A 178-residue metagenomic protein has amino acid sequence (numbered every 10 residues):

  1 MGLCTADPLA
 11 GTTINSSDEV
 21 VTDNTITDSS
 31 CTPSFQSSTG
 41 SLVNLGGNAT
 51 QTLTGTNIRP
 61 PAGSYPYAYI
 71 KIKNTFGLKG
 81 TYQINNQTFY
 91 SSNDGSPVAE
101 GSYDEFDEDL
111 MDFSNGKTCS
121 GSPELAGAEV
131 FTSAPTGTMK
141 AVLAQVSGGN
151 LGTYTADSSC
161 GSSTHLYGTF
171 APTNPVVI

Functional and structural regions predicted by a protein language model:
M1-I178: A short, solvent-exposed, low-complexity linear motif enriched for acidic/polar residues with Pro/Gly/Ser/Thr
